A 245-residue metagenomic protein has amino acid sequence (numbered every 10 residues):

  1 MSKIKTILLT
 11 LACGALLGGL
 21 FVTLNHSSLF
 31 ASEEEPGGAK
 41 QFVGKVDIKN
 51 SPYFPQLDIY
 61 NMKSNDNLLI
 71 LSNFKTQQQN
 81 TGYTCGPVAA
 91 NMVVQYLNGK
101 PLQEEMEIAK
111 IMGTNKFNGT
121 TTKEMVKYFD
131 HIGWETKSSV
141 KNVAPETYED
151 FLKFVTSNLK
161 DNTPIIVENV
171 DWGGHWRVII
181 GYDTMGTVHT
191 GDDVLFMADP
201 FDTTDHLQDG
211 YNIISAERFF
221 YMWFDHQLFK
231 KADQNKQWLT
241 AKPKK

Functional and structural regions predicted by a protein language model:
S2-H26: Sec-dependent N-terminal signal peptides of Gram-positive bacterial secreted proteins and lipoproteins
L24, F30, E34-V43, K49 (+2 more regions): Noncatalytic regulatory segments and standalone regulatory/sensor domains
G37-G44, I48-V143, Q227, Q234-K245: Cysteine-nucleophile protease catalytic domains, especially the papain-like/related folds used in DUB/UBL proteases
I111, Y128, F154, N158 (+1 more regions): Residues that form generic nucleotide/phosphate-binding pockets
V143-Y148, L207-Y211: Short, flexible/disordered intra-domain loops and linkers
A144-A198: Active-site-adjacent substructure of cysteine-protease-like catalytic cores
